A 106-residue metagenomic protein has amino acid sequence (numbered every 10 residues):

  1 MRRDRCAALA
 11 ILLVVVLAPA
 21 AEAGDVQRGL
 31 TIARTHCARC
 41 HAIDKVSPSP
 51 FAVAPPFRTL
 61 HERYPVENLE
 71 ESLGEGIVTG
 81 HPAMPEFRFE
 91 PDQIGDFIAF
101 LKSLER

Functional and structural regions predicted by a protein language model:
M1, I32-T35: Disulfide-bonded cysteine motifs in exported proteins
M1-L9: Bacterial N-terminal signal peptides that target proteins for export
V14-I32: Electrostatic cytochrome c docking/interface patches
R34-D44, F97: The canonical Cys-X-X-Cys-His
V46-S47, V66: Short, non-ligating residues that shape and space the ligands of small metal-coordination modules and catalytic
S49-A54: Short cysteine/histidine-rich zinc-coordinating motifs and their immediately flanking basic loops
P56-K102: Extracytoplasmic electron-transfer domains, predominantly the class I c-type cytochrome c fold
E105-R106: Short, solvent-exposed mixed-charge patches
